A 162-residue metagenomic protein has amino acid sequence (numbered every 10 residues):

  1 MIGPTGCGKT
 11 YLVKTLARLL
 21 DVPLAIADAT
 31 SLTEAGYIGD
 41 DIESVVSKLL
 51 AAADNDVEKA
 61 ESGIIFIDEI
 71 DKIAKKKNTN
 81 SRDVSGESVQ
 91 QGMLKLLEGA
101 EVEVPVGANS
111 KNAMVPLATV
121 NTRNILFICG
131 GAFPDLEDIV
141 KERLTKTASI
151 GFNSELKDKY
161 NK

Functional and structural regions predicted by a protein language model:
M1-K162: Conserved ASCE/P-loop NTPase catalytic core
